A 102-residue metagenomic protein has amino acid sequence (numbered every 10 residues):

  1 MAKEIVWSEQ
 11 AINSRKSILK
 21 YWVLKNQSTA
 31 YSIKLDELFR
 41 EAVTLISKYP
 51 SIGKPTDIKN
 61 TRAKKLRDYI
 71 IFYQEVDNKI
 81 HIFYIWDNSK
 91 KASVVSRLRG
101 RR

Functional and structural regions predicted by a protein language model:
M1-N60, R102: Basic, Lys/Arg-enriched alpha-helical interface segments
I58, L66-R67: Structural motif corresponding to alpha-helix initiation and N-cap regions
L66, Q74-R102: Enriched for short, Lys/Arg-rich terminal
I71: Hydrophobic/aromatic beta-strand elements that line small-molecule binding cavities or substrate pockets in beta-rich
